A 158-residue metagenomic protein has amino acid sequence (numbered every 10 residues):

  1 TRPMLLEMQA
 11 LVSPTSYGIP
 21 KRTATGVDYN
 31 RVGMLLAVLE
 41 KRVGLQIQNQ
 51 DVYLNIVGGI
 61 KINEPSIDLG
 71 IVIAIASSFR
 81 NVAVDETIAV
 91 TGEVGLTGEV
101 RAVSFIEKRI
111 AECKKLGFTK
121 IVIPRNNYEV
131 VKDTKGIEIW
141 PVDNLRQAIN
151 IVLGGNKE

Functional and structural regions predicted by a protein language model:
R2-E158: Peripheral, non-AAA+ core regions of ATP-driven protein-machinery
